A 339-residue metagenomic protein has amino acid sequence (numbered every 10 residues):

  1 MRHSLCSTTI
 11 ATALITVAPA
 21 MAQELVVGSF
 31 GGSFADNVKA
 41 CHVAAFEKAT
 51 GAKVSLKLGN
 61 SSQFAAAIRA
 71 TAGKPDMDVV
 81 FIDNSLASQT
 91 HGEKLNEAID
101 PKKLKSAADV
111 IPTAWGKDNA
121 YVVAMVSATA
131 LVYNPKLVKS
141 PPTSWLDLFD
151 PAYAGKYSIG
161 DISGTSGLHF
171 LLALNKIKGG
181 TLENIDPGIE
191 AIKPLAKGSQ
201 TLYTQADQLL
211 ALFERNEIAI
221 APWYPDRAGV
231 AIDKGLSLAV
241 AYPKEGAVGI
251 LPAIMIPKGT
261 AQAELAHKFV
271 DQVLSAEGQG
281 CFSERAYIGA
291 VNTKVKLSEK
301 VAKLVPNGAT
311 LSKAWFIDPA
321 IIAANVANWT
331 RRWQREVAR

Functional and structural regions predicted by a protein language model:
V17-A22: Sec/Tat signal peptide C-region and signal peptidase I cleavage site
Q23-S88: Early extracytoplasmic/lumenal segment of secretory-pathway proteins
G32-K39, D76-E217: Extracytoplasmic ligand-binding site segments that recognize negatively charged/polar headgroups
S85-Q89, E214-R215, A219-S237: A ligand-binding cleft/hinge motif common to bilobed small-molecule-binding domains
S127, E190-L195, L202-Y203, I232-K258 (+1 more regions): Periplasmic-binding protein-like
A130-L137, A173-K176, L251-A263, C281-F282: A bilobed periplasmic-binding-protein/Venus flytrap-type ligand-binding module shared by bacterial periplasmic
P257-A314: Mature extracytoplasmic/periplasmic domains
E299-R339: Extracellular/periplasmic bilobal clamshell ligand-binding domains
